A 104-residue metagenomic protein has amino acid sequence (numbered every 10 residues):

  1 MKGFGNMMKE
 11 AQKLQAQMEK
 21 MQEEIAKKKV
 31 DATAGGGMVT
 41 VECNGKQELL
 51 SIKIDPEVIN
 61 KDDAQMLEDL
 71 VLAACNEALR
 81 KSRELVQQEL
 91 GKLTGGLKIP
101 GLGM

Functional and structural regions predicted by a protein language model:
M1-D31, K81-M104: Long amphipathic alpha-helical segments used for membrane anchoring, targeting, substrate engagement, or oligomerization
G3, D63-L70: Conserved acidic
A11, Q47, V71: Residue-level signature of catalytic and energy-coupling elements of molecular machines, predominantly ATP/GTP-dependent
K29, G36, P56-V58: Short, well-ordered turn and helix-capping elements at secondary-structure junctions
T33-K53: N-terminal intrinsically disordered, cationic/polar leader segments that include organellar targeting peptides
I52-A64: A short interface-forming secondary-structure element
L70, A74-S82: Stable alpha-helical structural segments in soluble proteins, enriched in small hydrophobic residues
